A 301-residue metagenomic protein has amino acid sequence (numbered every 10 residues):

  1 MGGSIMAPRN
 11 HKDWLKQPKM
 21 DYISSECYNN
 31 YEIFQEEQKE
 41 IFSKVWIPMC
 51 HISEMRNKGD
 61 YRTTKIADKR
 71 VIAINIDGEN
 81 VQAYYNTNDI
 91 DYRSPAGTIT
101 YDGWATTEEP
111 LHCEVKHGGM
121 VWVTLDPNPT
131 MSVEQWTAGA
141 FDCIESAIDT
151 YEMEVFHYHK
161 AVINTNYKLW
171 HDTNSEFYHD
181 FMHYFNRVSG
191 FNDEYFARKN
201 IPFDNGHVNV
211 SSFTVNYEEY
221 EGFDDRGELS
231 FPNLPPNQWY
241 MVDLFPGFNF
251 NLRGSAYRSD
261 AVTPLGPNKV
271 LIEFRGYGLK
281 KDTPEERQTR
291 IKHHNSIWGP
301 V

Functional and structural regions predicted by a protein language model:
M1-G2, A96, D102, G118 (+2 more regions): Feature targets compositionally biased, intrinsically disordered low-complexity regions with long contiguous runs
G2-N86, C113-E114: N-terminal pre-ligand scaffold of iron-sulfur
I5, W14, K19, Q38-E40 (+5 more regions): Residue-level signal for the start and early helices of compact helical domains
E37-M49, I90-Y101, L234: Short, basic/low-complexity N-terminal boundary segments at the transition from targeting/disordered tails
M55-N57, I66, W104-E108, E154 (+2 more regions): Short solvent-exposed loop/turn micro-motifs enriched in small/polar/acidic residues
I74-N80, L111-V301: C-terminal catalytic domain of Rieske-type non-heme iron oxygenases
E79-V115: Long, hydrophobic, well-ordered secondary-structure blocks that form the structural core and pocket-lining surfaces
